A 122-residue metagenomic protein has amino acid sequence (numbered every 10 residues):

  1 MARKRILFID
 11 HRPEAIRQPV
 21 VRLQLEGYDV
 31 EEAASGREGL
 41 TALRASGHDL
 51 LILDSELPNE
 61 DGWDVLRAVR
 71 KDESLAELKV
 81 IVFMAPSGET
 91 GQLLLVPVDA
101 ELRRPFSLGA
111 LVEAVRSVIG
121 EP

Functional and structural regions predicted by a protein language model:
R12-I16, L57, L108: Short acidic/polar segment at the start of the alpha1 helix of CheY-like receiver
P13-E31: Two-component/phosphorelay signaling modules centered on CheY-like receiver
E32-L50: Acidic, metal-coordinating helix/loop segments flanking the phosphotransfer/catalytic sites of two-component signaling
D54: Active-site residues of response regulator receiver
P58, A76: The feature encodes the CheY-like receiver
I81-F83: Hydrophobic/aromatic residues positioned on beta-strands within the core alpha/beta folds
F106-S117: C-terminal output helix
